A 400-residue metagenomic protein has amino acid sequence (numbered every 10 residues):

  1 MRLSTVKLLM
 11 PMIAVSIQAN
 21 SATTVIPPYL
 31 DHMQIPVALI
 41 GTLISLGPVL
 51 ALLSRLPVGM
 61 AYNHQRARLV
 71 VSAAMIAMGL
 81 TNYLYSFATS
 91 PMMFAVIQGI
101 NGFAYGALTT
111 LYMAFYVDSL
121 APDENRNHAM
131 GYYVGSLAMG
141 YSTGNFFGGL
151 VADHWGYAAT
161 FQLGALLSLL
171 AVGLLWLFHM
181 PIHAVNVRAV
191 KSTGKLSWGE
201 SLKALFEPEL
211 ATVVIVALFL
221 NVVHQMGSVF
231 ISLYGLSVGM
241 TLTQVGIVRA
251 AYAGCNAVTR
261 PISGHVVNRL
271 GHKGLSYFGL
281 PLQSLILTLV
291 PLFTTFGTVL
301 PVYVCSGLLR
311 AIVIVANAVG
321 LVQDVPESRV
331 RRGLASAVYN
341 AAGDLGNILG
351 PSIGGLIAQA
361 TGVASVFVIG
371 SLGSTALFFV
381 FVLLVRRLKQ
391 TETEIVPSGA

Functional and structural regions predicted by a protein language model:
M1-R2, M180-V213, G399-A400: Juxtamembrane intracellular "pre-TM" segments in multi-pass secondary transporters
R2-P48, T212-V213, N221-V238, V245: Helix-loop boundary and gating motifs at the non-cytosolic
S45-G59, A250-I262: Central cavity-lining transmembrane alpha-helices of secondary-active solute carriers, predominantly the Major
L53-S86, V267-L270: Conserved MFS/SLC helix-loop-helix module at the cytosolic interface between two early adjacent transmembrane helices
L69-Y83, A165, G274-L289: Structural signature of the two symmetry-related core transmembrane helices
M92-N101, G297-S306: Paired small-residue
G99-L137: Cytoplasmic helix-loop-helix junction between adjacent transmembrane helices in 12-TM secondary transporters
A107-A121, I312-E327: Intracellular juxtamembrane helix-capping segments at the cytosolic ends of symmetry-related transmembrane helices
